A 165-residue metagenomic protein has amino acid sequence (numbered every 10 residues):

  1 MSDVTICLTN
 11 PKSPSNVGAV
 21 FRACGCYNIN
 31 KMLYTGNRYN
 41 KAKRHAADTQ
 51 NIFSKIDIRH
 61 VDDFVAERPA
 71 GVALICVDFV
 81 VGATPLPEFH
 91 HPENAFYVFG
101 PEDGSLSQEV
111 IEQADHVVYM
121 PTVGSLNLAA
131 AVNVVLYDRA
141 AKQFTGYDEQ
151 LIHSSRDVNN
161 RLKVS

Functional and structural regions predicted by a protein language model:
M1-F79, A140-S165: RNA substrate-binding interface of SAM-dependent RNA methyltransferases
N16, V98, S125: Short glycine/serine/threonine-biased micro-segments
V17-G18, K43-R44, P85-P87, S107-V110 (+1 more regions): Short glycine-/acidic-enriched loop or helix-start segments at secondary-structure transitions that form or flank
V20-R22, A46-T49, E88-P92, I111-A114 (+1 more regions): Short, glycine/charged-enriched secondary-structure capping and boundary segments
C26, V110-Q150: Structured adenosyl-cofactor binding patch, chiefly the S-adenosyl-L-methionine
N37-Y39, D63, P101-G104, P121-L126: Short, acidic/turn-prone active-site loops that include or flank metal/cofactor- and phosphate-binding residues
V80-Q113, V117-V118: Active-site/ligand-binding-proximal alpha/beta "capping" segment
P87-P92, P121, N127, H153: Generic, ordered loop/turn and secondary-structure boundary motif
